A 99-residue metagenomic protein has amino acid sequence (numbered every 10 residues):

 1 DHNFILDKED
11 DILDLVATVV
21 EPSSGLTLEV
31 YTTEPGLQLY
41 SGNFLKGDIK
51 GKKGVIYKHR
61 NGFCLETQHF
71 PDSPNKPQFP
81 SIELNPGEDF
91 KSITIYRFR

Functional and structural regions predicted by a protein language model:
D1-R99: Active-site pocket scaffolds in enzymes
